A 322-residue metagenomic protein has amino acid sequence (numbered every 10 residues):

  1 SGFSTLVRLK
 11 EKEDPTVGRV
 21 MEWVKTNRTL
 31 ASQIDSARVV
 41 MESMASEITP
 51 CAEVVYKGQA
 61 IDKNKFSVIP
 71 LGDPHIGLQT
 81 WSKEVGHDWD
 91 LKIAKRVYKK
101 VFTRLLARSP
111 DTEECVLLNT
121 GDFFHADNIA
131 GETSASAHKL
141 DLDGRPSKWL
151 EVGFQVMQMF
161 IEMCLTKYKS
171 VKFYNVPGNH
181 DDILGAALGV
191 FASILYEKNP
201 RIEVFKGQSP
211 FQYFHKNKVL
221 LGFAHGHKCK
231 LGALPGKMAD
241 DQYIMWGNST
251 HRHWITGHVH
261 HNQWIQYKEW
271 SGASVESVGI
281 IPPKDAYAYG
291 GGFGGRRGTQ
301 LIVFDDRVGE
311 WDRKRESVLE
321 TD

Functional and structural regions predicted by a protein language model:
S1-K92, K99, A107-D111: Acidic, histidine-bearing metal-coordination/catalytic regions of metal-dependent phosphoesterases
V7-T16, Q158-N175, R252-H261: N-terminal short leaders/motifs
T16, L184-A186, Y213-N217, A286: Short, solvent-exposed polar/charged micro-motifs at secondary-structure junctions
V54-K57, I61-P74, S82, H87-I202: Core catalytic region of metal-dependent phosphoesterases/phosphodiesterases, especially metallo-beta-lactamase-like
H75-I76, F124, H180-D182, K228-C229 (+2 more regions): Short, solvent-exposed loop/turn segments at secondary-structure junctions
L165, I194-R201, Q208, H215-G222 (+1 more regions): Conserved beta-sheet core of the metallophosphoesterase superfamily
P177, G207-F211: Gly/Pro-rich turn-and-neighbor structural signature
